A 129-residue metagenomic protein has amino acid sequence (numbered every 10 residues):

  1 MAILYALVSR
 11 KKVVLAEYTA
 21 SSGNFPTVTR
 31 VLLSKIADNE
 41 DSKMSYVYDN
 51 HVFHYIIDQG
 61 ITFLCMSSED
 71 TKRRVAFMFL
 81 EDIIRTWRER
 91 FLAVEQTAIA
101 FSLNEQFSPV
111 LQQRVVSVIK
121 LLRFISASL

Functional and structural regions predicted by a protein language model:
A2-I3, R10-L129: Acidic, low-complexity cytosolic segments
